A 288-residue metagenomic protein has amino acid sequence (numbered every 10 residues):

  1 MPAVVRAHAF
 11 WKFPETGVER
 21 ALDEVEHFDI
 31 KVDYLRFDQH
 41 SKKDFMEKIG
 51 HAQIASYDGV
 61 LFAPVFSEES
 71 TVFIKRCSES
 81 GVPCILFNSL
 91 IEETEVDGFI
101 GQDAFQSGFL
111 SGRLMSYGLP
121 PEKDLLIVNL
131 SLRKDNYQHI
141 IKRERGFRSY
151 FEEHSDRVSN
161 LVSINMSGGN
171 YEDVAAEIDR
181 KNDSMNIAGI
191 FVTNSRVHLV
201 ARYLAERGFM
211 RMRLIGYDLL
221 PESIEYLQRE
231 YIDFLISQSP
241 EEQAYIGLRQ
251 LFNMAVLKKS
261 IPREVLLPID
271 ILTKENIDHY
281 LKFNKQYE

Functional and structural regions predicted by a protein language model:
M1, D124-V128, A188: Conserved beta-strand elements of the Class I
V4-K12, D33-D44, G101-S107, N129-G146 (+4 more regions): Hinge/beta->alpha junction and helix N-cap segments in small-molecule ligand-binding domains
P14-F28: A short, Lys/Arg-enriched amphipathic alpha-helix followed by its capping loop at the start of a domain
E24-F28, S80, F151-V158, D183-S184 (+1 more regions): Short helix-capping segments at alpha-helix termini
G59-S78, V162-S223: Hydrophobic alpha-helical
E69-Q106, P221-Q228: Flexible loop/hinge segments that line or gate small-molecule binding clefts
F99-L126, V174-A175, S223, S239-V256: Hydrophobic alpha-helical segments within soluble ligand-binding/sensing domains
D135-N136, F151-H154, S239-E288: Hinge/cleft segment of the Venus flytrap/periplasmic-binding protein
